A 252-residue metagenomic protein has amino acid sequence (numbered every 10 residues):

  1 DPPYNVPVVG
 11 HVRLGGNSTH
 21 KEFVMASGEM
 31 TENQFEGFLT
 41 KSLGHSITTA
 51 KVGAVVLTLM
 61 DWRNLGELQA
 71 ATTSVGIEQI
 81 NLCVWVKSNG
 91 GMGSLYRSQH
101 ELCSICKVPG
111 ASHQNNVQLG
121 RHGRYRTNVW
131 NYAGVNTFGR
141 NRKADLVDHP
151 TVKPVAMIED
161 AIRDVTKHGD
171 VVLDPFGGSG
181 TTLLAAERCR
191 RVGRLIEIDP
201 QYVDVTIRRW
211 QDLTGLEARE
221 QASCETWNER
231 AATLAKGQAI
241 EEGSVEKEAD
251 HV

Functional and structural regions predicted by a protein language model:
P2-V203, H251: Core catalytic lobe of class I
I207-D250: S-adenosyl-L-methionine
